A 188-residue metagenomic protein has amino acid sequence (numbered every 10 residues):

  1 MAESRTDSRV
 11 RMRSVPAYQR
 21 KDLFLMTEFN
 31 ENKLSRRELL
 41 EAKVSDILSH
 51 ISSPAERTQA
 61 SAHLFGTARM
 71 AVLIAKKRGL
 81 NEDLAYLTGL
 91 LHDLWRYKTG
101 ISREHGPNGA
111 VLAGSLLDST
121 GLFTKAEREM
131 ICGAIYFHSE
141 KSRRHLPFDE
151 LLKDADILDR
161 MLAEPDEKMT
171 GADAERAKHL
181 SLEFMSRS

Functional and structural regions predicted by a protein language model:
S14-L39, S52-L80, L91, S119 (+1 more regions): Divalent metal-dependent phosphate-bond-processing catalytic cores, especially two-metal-ion Mg2+/Mn2+ enzymes that act
D46-S52: Short glycine/proline-rich turn/loop motifs
G66-A68, E104-T120: An active-site-proximal "capping" alpha-helix that borders the catalytic cofactor pocket
E82-G100, H105, G109, M130-S139: His-Asp-centered metal-binding catalytic motifs of divalent-metal-dependent phosphohydrolases/nucleases
T124, R128-E129: Membrane-interface starts of transmembrane alpha-helices
